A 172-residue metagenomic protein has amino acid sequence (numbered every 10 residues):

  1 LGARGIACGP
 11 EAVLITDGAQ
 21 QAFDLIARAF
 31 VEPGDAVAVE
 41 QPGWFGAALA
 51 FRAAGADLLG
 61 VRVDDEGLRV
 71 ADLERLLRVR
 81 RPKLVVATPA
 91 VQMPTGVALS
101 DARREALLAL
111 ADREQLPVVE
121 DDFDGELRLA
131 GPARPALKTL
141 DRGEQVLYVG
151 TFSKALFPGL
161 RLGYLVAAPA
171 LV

Functional and structural regions predicted by a protein language model:
L1-Q115, E126-G143: Conserved core of the PLP fold type I
T139-V172: Conserved core segment of the aminotransferase class I/II
